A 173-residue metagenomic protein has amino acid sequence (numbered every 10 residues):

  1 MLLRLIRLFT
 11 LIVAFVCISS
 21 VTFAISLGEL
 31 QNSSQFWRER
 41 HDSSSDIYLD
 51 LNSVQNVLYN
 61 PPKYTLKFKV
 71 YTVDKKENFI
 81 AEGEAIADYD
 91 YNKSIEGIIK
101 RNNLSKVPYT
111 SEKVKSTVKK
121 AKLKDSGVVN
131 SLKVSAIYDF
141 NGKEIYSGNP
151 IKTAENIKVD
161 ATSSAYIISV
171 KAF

Functional and structural regions predicted by a protein language model:
M1-F9: Bacterial N-terminal signal peptides that target proteins for export
L5, S20-F23: Short helical patches
F9-S19: Bacterial N-terminal signal peptides
A24-E84, D88-F173: N-terminal secretory-pathway/extracellular module detecting exported/lumenal segments and adjacent signal-anchor/first
